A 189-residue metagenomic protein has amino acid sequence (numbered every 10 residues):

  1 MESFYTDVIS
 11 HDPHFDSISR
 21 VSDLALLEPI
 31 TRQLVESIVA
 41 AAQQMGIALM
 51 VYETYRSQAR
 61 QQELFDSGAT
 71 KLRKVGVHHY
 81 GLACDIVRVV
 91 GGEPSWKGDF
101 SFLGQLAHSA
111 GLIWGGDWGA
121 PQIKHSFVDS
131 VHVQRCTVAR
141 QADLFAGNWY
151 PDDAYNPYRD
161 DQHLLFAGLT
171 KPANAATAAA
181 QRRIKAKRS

Functional and structural regions predicted by a protein language model:
M1-H14, D66-L82: Short, composition-biased local secondary-structure segments
M1-M50: Active-site acidic/histidine clusters and adjacent loop/turn architecture that either coordinate catalytic ions
P29, Q33, A40, Q62-D66 (+2 more regions): Charged/polar, solvent-exposed surface patches and flexible loops
P29-R32, Y55-Q58, Y80: Alpha-helix initiation and capping sites
T31, E53, S95-K97: Charged, low-complexity surface patches
S37-S67, G115: Extended, low-complexity, intrinsically disordered C-terminal regulatory tails of eukaryotic serine/threonine kinases
K71-S189: Catalytic cores and adjacent binding grooves of peptidoglycan-active enzymes
